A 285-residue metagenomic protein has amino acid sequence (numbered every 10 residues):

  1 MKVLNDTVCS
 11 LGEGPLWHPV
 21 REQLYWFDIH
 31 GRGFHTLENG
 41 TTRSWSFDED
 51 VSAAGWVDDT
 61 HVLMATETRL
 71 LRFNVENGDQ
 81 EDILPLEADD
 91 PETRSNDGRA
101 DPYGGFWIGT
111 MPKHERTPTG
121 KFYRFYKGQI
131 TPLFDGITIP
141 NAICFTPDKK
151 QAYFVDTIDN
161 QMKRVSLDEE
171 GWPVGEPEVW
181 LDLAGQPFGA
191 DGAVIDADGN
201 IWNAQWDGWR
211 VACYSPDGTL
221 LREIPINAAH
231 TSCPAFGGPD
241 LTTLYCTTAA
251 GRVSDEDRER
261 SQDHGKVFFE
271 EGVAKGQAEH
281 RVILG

Functional and structural regions predicted by a protein language model:
M1-D6, G40-S46, E81-A88, Q129-D135 (+2 more regions): A short beta-strand motif characteristic of beta-propeller blades
T7-R21, D48-L63, D89-G105, L133-A152 (+3 more regions): Beta-rich, blade/repeat-based domains predominating in secreted/periplasmic proteins but also intracellular
H18-P19, L24-H30, L63-T68, F106-R116 (+3 more regions): Conserved beta-strand positions in repeat-built beta-propeller and related beta-rich domains
G33-H35, R69-L71, G120-Y123, Q161-K163 (+2 more regions): A short loop-to-beta-strand structural motif that recurs across blades of beta-propeller domains
D79-D135: Hydrophobic alpha-helical segments and helix pairs
N160-Q161, D182-T219: Loop/turn-rich, solvent-exposed surfaces of beta-rich toroidal or solenoidal domains
V165-W172, G272-Q277: Short loop/turn segments immediately following beta-strands, especially the blade-tip and inter-blade linker loops
G237-G285: Blade-level signature of beta-propeller repeat domains, shared across WD40, Kelch, NHL, RCC1 and BNR/Asp-box propellers
